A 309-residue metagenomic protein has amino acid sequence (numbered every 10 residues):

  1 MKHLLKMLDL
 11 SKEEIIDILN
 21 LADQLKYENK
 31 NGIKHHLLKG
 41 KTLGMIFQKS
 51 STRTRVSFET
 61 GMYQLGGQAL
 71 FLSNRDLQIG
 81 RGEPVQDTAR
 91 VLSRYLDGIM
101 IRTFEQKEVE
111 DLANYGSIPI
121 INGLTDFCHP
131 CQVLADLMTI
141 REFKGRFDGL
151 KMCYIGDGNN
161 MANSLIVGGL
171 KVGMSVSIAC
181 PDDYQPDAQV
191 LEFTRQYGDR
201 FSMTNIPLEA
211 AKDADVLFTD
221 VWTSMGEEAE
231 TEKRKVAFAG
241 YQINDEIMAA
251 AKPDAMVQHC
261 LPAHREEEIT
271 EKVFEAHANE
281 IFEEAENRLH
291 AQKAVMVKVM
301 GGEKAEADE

Functional and structural regions predicted by a protein language model:
M1-V56, T60: Positively charged, low-complexity intrinsically disordered leader regions
T42-L43, F47-Y95: Active-site cofactor/substrate anionic-group-binding motifs, chiefly glycine- and Lys/Arg-rich phosphate-binding loops
Q48-T60, F143-T219: Glycine-rich phosphate/diphosphate-binding loop of Rossmann-like nucleotide-binding domains
L92, L112, E209-A210: Structural alpha-helical scaffold elements that stabilize or flank donor/cofactor-binding regions in carbohydrate
D97-G168, H259: Anion-binding alpha/beta catalytic cores of soluble intermediary-metabolism enzymes, centered on
R195-E271: Rossmann-like adenosine-cofactor binding region
D254-A255, L261-E309: Adenosine-phosphate binding glycine-rich loop
